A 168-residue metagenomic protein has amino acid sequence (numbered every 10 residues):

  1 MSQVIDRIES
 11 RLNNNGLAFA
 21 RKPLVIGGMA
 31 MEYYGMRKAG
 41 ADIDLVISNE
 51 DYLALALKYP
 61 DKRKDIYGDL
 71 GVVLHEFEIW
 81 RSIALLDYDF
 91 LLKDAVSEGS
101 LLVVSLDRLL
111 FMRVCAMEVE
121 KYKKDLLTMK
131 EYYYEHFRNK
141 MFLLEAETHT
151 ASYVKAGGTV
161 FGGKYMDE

Functional and structural regions predicted by a protein language model:
M1-E168: Compositionally biased terminal segments of proteins
